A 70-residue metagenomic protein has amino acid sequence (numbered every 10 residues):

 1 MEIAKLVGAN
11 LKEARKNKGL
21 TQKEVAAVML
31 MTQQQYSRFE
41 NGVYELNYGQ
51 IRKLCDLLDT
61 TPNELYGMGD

Functional and structural regions predicted by a protein language model:
M1, N17, D56, E64-D70: Short, charged recognition helix plus adjacent turn of helix-turn-helix-like nucleic-acid-binding domains
M1-N17: A short, Lys/Arg-rich alpha-helix, primarily the initiator
K12, K23, R52: Residues within the helices of the helix-turn-helix
A14, V28, F39, M68: Residues in the recognition helix of alpha-helical DNA-binding motifs
R15, A26, C55: The alpha-helix within a helix-turn-helix
G19-R38: Short alpha-helical DNA-recognition segment
N47-E64: DNA major-groove recognition helix of helix-turn-helix/homeodomain DNA-binding modules
